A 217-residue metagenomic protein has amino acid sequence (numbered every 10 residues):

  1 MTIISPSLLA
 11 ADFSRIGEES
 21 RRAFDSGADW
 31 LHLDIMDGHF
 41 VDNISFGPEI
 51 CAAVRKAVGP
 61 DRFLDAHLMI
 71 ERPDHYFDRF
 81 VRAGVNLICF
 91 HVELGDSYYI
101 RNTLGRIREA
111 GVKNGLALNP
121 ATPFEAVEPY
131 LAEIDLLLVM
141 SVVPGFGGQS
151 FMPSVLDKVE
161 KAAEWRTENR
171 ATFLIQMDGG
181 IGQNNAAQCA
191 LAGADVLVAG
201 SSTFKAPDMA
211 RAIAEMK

Functional and structural regions predicted by a protein language model:
T2-F24, D29: N-terminal pre-domain/capping segments
I3-S7, L31-L33, V54, R62-L68 (+5 more regions): Hydrophobic faces of well-ordered beta-strands that scaffold small-molecule active sites in alpha/beta enzyme cores
F13-R15, H39-V54, R72-F77, F90-A110 (+4 more regions): Active-site-adjacent beta->alpha loops and helix N-cap segments on the catalytic face of soluble alpha/beta enzymes
I16, A23, D34, F80 (+6 more regions): Conserved, mostly hydrophobic/aromatic
E19-L33, R79-N86, A126-M140: Alpha/beta enzyme core
S26, A83, A110, L191-G193: Structural motif
G27, A57-D61, E109-G111, R166-T172: Short helix-capping segments at alpha-helix termini
A171-M177, G182-A186, A190-K217: Alpha/beta catalytic cores of nucleotide-metabolism and tRNA/nucleoside-modifying enzymes
